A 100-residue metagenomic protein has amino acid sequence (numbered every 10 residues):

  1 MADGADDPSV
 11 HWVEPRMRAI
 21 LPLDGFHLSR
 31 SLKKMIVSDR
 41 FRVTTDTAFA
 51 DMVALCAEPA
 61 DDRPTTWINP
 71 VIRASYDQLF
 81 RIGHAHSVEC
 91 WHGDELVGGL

Functional and structural regions predicted by a protein language model:
M1-L100: N-acyltransferase acceptor-side catalytic subdomain
